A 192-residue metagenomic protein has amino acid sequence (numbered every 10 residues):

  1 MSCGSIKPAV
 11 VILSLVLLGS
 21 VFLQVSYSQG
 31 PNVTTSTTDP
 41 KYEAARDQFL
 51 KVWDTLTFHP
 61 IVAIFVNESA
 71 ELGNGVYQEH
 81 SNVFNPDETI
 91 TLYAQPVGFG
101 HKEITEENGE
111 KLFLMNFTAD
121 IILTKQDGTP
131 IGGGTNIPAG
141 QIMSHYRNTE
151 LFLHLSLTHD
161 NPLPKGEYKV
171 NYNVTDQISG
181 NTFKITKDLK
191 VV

Functional and structural regions predicted by a protein language model:
M1-G30: Secretory targeting signatures
G30-V192: Intrinsically disordered, low-complexity terminal regions enriched in Ser/Thr/Pro/Gly and charged residues
